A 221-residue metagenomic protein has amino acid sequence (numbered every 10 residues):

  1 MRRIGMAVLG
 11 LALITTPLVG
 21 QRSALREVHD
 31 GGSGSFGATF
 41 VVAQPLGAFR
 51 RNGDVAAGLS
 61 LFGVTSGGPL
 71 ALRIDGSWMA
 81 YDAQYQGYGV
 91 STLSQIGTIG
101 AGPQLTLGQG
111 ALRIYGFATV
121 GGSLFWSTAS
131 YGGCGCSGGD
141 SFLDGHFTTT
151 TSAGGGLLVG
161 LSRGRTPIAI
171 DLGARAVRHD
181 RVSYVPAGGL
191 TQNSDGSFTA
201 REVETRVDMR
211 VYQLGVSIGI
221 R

Functional and structural regions predicted by a protein language model:
M1-G31: Cleavable N-terminal export/targeting peptides
G20-G68, L72, W78-Y81, Q86 (+2 more regions): Short glycine/proline- and aromatic-enriched beta-strand/turn motifs that initiate or cap beta-hairpins
D30, R51-A56, L93-G97, L143-S152 (+1 more regions): Short sequence motifs at beta-strands and strand-loop junctions characteristic of Gram-negative outer-membrane
G34-Q44, I74-A80, P103, G116-L124 (+3 more regions): Transmembrane beta-barrel strands of outer-membrane/channel proteins
F62-T151, S162-I168: Gram-negative (and chloroplast) outer-membrane scaffold detector with strong preference for beta-barrel transmembrane
G160-R221: Predominantly the C-terminal beta-signal and adjacent terminal strand-loop region of outer-membrane beta-barrel
